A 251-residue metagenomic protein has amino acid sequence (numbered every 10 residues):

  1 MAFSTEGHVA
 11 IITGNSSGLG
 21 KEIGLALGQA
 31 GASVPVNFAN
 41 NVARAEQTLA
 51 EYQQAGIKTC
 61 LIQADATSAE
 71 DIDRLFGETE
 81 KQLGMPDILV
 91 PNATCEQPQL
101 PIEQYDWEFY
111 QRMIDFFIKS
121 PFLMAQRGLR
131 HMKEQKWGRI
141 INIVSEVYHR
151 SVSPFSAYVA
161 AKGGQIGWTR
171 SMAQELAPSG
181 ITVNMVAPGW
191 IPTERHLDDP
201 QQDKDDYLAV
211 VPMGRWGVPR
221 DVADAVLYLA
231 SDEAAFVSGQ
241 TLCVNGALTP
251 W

Functional and structural regions predicted by a protein language model:
V9, S16-G18: Conserved glycine-rich cofactor-binding loop
I72, T94, L100-I114, I140 (+2 more regions): Substrate-binding pocket helix/loop in short-chain dehydrogenase/reductase
T94-E96, W107-E108, I141-G164, T169-P178 (+1 more regions): Catalytic loop of short-chain dehydrogenase/reductase
Q99, R150, A209-V210, R215 (+2 more regions): Short C-terminal tail/terminal secondary-structure segment of NAD(P)H-dependent dehydrogenase/reductase domains
E103-F122, W137, I141, Q165 (+1 more regions): Catalytic Tyr-X3-Lys loop
A125-Q126, R170: A short, exposed helix-loop element centered on a Lys and neighboring polar residues
R130, Q174-E175, A235: Alpha-helical segment proximal to the catalytic Tyr-Lys
A177, T182, V237-G239: Short, small/polar-rich loop/turn modules that mediate ligand/substrate recognition or access, typified
